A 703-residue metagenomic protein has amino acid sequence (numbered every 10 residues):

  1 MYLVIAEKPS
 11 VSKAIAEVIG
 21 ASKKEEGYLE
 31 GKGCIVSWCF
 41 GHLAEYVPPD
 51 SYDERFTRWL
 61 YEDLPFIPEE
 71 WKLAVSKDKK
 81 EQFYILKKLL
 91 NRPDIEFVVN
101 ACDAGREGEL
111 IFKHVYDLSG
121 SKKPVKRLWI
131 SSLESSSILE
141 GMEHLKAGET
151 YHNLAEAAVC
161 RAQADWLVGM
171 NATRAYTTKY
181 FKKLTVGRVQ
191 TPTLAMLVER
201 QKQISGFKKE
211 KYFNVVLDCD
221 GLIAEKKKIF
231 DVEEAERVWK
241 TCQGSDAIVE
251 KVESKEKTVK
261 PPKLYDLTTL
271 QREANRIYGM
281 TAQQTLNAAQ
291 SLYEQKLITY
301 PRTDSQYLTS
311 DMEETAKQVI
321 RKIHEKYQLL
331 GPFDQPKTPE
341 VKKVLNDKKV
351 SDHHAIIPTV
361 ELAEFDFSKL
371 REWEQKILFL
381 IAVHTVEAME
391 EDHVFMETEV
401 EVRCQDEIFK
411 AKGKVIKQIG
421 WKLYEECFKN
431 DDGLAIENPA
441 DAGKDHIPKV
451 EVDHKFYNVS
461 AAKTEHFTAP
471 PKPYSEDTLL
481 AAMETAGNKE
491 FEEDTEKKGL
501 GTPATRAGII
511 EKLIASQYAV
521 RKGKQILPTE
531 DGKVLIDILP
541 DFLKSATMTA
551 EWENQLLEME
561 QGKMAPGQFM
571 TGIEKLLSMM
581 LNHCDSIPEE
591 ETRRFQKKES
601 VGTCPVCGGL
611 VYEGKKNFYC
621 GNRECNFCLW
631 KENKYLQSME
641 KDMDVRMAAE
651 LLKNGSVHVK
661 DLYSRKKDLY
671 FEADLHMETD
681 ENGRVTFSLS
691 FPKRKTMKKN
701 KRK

Functional and structural regions predicted by a protein language model:
M1, A101-A104, F181-K183, S254-K263 (+3 more regions): Conserved short loop/turn motifs at secondary-structure junctions
M1-A162, P339, G433-L434, H446 (+1 more regions): Intrinsically disordered, low-complexity regulatory segments
Y2, K79, L90, E96 (+5 more regions): Basic, low-complexity terminal or inter-domain segments flanking catalytic cores
P9-A16, G33-V36, F40, S76-K87 (+19 more regions): Amphipathic alpha-helical transducer elements in NTP-driven molecular machines
E30-K32, D218-L222, R403-E407, K667: Short strand-coil-strand connectors
W71, P93, S135-C219, S254-T258: C-terminal or mid-to-C-terminal helical accessory/interaction module adjacent to the motor/catalytic core
V232-Y265, Q271, P470, T547: Metal- or metallocofactor-binding catalytic centers and their adjacent structured scaffolds across diverse enzyme
